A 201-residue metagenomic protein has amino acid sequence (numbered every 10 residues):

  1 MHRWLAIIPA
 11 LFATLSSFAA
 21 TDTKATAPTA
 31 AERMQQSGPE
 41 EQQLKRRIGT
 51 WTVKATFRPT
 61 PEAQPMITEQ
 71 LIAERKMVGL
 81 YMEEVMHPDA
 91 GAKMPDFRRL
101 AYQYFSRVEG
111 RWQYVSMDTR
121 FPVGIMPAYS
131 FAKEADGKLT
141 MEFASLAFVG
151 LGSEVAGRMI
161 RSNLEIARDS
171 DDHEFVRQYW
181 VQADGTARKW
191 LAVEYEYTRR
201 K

Functional and structural regions predicted by a protein language model:
M1-W4: Positively charged n-region of N-terminal signal peptides that target proteins for export
A6-S16: Bacterial N-terminal signal peptides
A20-K201: Hydrophobic small-molecule pocket/channel-lining residues, especially in calycin-type beta-barrels
